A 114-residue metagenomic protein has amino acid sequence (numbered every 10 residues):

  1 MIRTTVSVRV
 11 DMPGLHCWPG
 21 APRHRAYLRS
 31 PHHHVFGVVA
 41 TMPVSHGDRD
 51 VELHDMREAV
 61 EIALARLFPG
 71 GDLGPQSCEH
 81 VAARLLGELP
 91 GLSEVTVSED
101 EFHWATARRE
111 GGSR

Functional and structural regions predicted by a protein language model:
M1-R114: Charge-rich, low-complexity N-terminal segments
